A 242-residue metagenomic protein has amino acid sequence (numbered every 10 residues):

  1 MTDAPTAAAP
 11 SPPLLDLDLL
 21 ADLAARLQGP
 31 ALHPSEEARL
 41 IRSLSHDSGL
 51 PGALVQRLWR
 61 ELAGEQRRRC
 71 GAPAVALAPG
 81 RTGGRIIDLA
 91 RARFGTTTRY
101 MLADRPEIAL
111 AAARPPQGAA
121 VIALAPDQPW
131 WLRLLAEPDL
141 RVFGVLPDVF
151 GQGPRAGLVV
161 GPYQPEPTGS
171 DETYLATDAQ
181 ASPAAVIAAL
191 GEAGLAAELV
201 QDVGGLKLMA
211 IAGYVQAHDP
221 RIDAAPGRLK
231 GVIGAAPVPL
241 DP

Functional and structural regions predicted by a protein language model:
M1-P242: Domain-level signature for soluble enzymes in the chorismate/prephenate branch of the shikimate pathway
